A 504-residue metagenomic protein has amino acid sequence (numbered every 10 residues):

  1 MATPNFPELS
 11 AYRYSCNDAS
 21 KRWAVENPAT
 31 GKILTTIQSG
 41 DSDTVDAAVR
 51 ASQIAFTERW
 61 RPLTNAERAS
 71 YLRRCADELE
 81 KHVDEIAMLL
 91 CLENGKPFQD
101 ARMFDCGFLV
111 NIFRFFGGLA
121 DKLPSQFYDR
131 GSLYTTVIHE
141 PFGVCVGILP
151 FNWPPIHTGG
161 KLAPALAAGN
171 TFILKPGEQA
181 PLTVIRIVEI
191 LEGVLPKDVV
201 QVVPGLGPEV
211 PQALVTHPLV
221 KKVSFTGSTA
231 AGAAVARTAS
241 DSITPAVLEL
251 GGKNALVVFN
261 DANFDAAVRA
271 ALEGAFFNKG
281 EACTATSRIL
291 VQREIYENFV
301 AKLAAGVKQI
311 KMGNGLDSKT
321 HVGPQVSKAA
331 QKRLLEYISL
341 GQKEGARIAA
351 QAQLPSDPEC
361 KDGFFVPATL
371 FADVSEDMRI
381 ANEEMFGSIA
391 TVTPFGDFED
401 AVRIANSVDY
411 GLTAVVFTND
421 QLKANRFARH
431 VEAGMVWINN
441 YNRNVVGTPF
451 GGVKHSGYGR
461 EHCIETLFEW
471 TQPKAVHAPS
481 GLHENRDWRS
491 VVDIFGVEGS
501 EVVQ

Functional and structural regions predicted by a protein language model:
M1-L133, V326: N-terminal Rossmann-like NAD(P)+-binding subdomain of aldehyde/semialdehyde dehydrogenases
S20-W23, T286, L412: Short loop/turn microsegments at loop-to-beta-strand junctions
P28, S42-V45, N65, V83 (+5 more regions): Residues at or immediately preceding the N-termini of alpha-helices
T30-T36, V220, V257, K311 (+2 more regions): Conserved C-terminal structural/oligomerization subdomain of aldehyde/semialdehyde dehydrogenase
G31, R68, L90, F113 (+9 more regions): Residue-level signal for inorganic ion chemistry
Q53-F56, W60, A76-V83, A87 (+19 more regions): Structural signal for hydrophobic packing residues in well-ordered secondary-structure cores of soluble enzyme domains
P124-A266, F395: Rossmann-like NAD(P) dinucleotide-binding subdomain of oxidoreductase/dehydrogenase enzymes
V194, A230-S375, I438, N485-R486 (+1 more regions): ALDH superfamily catalytic-core signature
